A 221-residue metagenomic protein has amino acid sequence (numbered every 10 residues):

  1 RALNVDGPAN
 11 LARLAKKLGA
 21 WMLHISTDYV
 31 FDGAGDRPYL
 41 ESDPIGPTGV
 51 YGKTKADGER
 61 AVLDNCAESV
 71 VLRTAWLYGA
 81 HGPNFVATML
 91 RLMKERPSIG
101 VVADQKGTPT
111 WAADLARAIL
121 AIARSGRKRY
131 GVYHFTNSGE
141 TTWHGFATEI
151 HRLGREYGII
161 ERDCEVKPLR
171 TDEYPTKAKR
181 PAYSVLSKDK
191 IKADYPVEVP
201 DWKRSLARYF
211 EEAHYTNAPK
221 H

Functional and structural regions predicted by a protein language model:
R1-L23: NAD(P)-cofactor binding segment of oxidoreductase domains
G7-N10, W21, G52, D57-G58 (+1 more regions): Conserved cofactor-binding/catalytic machinery of classical short-chain dehydrogenase/reductase
D28-G49: Active-site "gating" loop of Rossmann-like NAD(P)-dependent oxidoreductase/epimerase domains
G46-V70: Active-site Tyr-X1-5-Lys
A61-D114, A118-A121: NAD(P)-dependent short-chain dehydrogenase/reductase
A80-H81, Q105-A116, F135-L153, R208: Substrate-binding strand-loop-helix patch in Rossmann-like NAD(P)-dependent oxidoreductase/epimerase domains
S125-K177, N217-H221: Mid/C-terminal beta-alpha module of Rossmann-like enzyme folds, strongest in SDR-family dehydrogenases/epimerases
D201-H221: Amphipathic terminal alpha-helices
